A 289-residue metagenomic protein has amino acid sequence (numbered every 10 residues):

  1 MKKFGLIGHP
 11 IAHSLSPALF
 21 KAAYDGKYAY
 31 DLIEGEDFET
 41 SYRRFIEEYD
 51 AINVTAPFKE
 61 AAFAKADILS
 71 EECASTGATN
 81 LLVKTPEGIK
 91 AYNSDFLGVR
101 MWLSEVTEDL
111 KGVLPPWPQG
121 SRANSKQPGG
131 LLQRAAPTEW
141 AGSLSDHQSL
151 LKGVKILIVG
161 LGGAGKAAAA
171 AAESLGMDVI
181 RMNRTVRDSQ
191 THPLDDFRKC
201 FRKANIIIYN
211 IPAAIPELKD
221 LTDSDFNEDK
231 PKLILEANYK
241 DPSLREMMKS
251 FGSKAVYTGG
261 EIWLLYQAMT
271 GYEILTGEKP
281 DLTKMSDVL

Functional and structural regions predicted by a protein language model:
K2-T107, E246-M247, V256: Phosphate/diphosphate ligand-binding glycine-rich loop within oxidoreductases
G8, K90-F96, L103-T107, K152-E173: Glycine-rich adenosine-cofactor-binding loop
P57, I208-A213, N238-Y239: Short glycine-/small-residue-rich Rossmann-like dinucleotide-binding loops
L81, F226-L264: ADP-ribose/adenylate-binding Rossmann-like module
M101, E105, V256-V288: Active-site capping/gating segments
E108-K152: Intrinsic disorder/low-complexity segments
S174-P193: NAD(P)-binding Rossmann-fold cofactor-contacting core
F197-D220: Rossmann-like NAD(P)-binding element
